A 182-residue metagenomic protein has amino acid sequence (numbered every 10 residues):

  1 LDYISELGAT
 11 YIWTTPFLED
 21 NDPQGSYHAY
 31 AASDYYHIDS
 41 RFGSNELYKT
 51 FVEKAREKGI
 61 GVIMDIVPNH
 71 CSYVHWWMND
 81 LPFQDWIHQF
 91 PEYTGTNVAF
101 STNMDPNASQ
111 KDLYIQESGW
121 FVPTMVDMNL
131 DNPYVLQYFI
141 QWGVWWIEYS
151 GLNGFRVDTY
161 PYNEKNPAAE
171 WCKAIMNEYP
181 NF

Functional and structural regions predicted by a protein language model:
L1-T10, P16-W145, Y149-S150, E170-F182: Substrate-binding/active-site clefts of carbohydrate-active enzymes
K58, D158, Y162-N163: Residue-level signal for short amphipathic helical patches enriched in basic/charged and nearby hydrophobic residues
I63, G154-Y160: Short catalytic-loop micro-motif centered on adjacent basic/acidic residues
L152, Y162-N163, P167-A168: Repeat-solenoid scaffold signature
